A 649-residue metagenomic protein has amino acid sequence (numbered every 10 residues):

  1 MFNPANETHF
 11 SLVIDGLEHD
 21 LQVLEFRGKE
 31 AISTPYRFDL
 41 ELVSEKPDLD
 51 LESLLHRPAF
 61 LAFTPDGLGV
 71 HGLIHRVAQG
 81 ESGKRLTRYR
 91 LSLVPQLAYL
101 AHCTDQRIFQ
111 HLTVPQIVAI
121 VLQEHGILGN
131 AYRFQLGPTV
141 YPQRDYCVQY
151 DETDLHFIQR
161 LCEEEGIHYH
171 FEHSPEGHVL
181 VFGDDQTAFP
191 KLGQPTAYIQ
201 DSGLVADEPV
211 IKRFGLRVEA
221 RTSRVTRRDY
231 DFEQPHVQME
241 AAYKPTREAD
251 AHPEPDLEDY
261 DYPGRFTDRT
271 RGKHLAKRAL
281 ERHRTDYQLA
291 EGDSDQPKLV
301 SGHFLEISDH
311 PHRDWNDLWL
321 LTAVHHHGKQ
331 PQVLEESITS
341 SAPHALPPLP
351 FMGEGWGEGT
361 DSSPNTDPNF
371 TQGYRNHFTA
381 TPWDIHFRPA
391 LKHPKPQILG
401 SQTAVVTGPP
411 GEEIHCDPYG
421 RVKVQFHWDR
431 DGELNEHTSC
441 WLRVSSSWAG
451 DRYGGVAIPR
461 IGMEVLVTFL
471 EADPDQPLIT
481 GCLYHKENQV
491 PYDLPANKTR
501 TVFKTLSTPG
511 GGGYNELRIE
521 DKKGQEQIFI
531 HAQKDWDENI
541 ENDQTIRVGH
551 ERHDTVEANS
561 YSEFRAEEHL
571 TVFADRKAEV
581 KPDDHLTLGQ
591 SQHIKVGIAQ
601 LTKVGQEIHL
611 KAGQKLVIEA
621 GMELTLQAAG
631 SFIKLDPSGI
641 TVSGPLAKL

Functional and structural regions predicted by a protein language model:
M1-Q116: Beta-strand-rich assembly/attachment modules of structural machines
D39-L49, R284-D295, W448-G454: Short alpha-helix capping/helix-loop boundary micro-motifs
S53-L54, L299, W315, P459: Short, well-ordered loop/turn sites that connect or cap secondary structure elements
G67-L73, R313-T322, A472-C482: Short, Lys/Arg- and Gly-enriched loop/turn segments at beta-strand edges
Q79-L93, L180, H327-A342, I414-Y419 (+1 more regions): Short, solvent-exposed secondary-structure boundary/capping segments
S82-G83, L112-Y132, L136-V140, C147-L346 (+1 more regions): Extended, domain-scale alpha-helical bundle/helix-rich regions
V181-G183, W383, I398-A628, F632-L635 (+1 more regions): Structural signature for extended repeat/solenoid scaffolds and their inter-repeat hinge/linker regions, spanning
G353-E354: Glycine-biased, low-complexity coil/linker segments
